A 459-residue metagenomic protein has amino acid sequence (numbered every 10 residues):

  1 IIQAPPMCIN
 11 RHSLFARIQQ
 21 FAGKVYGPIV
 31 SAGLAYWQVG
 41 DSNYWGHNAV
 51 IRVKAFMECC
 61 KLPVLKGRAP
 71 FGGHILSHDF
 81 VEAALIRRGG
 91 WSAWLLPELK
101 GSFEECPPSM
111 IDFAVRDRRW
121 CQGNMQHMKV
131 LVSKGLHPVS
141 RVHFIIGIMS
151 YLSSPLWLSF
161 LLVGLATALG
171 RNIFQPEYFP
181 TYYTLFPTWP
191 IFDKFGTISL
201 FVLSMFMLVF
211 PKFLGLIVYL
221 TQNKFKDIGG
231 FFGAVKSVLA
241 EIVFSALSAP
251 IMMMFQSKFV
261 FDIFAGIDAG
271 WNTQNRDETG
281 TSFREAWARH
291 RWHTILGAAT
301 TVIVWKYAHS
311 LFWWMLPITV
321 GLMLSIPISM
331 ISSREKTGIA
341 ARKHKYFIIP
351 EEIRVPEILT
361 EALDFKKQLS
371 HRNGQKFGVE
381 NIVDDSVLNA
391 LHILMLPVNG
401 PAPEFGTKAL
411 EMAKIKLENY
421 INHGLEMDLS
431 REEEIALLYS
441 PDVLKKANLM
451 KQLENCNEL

Functional and structural regions predicted by a protein language model:
I1-G135: Internal catalytic domains of large membrane-associated glycosyltransferases
S13-L14, A83, P108-M110, H137 (+5 more regions): Intrinsic-disorder/low-complexity, polar/charged segments
F21-V30, V53-C60, L96-F103, R141-L156 (+3 more regions): A broadly tuned preference for mixed-charge, low-complexity surface segments
V39, C106-M110, R116-F312: Basic/Trp-rich segment in TM-proximal cytosolic loops or flexible interdomain/linker regions
H47, I86-G89, E98, V202 (+8 more regions): Hydrophobic faces of alpha-helical transmembrane segments in multi-pass integral membrane proteins
A69, R171-Y182, T188, Y346-I358: C-terminal intrinsically disordered extensions
N275, T279, F283-L459: C-terminal amphipathic alpha-helical interaction region
